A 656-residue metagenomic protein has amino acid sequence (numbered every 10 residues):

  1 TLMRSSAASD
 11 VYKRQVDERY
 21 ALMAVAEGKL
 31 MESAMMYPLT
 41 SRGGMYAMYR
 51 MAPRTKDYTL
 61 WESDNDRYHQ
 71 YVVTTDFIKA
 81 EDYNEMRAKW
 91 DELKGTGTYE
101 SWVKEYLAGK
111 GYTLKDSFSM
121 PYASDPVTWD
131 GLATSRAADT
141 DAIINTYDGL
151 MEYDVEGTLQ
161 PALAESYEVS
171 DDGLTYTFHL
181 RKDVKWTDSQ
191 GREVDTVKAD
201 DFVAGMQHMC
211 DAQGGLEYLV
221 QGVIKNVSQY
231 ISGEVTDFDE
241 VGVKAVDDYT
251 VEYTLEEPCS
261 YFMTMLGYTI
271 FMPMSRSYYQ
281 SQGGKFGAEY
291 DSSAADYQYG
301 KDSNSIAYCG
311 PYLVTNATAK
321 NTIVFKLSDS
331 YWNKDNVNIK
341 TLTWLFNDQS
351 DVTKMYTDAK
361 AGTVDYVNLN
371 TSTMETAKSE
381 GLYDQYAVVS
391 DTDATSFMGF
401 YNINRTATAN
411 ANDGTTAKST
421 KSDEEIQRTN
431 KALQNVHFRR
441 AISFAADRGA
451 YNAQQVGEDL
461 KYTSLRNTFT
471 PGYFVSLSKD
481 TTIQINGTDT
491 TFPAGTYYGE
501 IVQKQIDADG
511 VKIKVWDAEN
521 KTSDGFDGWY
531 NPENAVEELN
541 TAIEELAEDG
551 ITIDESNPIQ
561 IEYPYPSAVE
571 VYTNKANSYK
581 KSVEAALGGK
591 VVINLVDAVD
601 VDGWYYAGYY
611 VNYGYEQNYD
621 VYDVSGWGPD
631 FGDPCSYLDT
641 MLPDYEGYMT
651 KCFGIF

Functional and structural regions predicted by a protein language model:
T1-A8, Y12: Single conserved hydrophobic/aromatic residue that forms the stacking wall/gate of nucleotide- or nucleobase-binding
R14-Y49, L114, S260-L266, N452-V456 (+1 more regions): Bilobed periplasmic-binding protein-like "clamshell/Venus-flytrap" ligand-binding domains
V16, E165-V220, V246, E252-T254 (+3 more regions): Aromatic- and charge-enriched surface segment that lines or borders ligand/interaction sites
V25, R87-G95, S101-K104, L159-Q160 (+3 more regions): Append "and occasionally in soluble cytosolic enzymes with long acidic Gly/Pro-rich linkers
Y46-K110, L642, F653: Long beta-strand-rich cores associated with HINT superfamily self-processing modules
E81, E85-A88, Y99, T134-A137 (+7 more regions): Gly/Pro-rich hinge or "lid" segments in bacterial periplasmic/extracellular proteins
P121-D171, A307: N-terminal lobe/hinge region of extracytoplasmic solute-binding protein
Y299-D302, S330-E380, D393: Ligand-site clamp/hinge motif
